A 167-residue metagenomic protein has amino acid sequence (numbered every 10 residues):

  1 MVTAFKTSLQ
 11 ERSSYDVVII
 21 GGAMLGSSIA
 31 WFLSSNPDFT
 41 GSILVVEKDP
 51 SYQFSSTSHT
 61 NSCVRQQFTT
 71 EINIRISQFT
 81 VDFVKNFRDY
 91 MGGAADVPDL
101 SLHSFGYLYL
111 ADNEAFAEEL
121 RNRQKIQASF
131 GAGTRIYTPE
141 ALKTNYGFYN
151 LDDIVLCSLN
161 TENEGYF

Functional and structural regions predicted by a protein language model:
M1-V17, F32-S42: Extreme N-terminal leader/targeting segments of oxidoreductases
I20, V46, L110-A111: Short hydrophobic segments within beta-strands
G21-A23, S27, K48: Glycine-rich Rossmann-fold phosphate-binding loop(s) that bind the pyrophosphate of adenine dinucleotide cofactors
S27-S34, I43, D82-D89: Short, well-ordered amphipathic alpha-helices
S34-T57: Glycine-rich FAD pyrophosphate-binding loop
N61-F148: Dinucleotide-binding Rossmann-like beta1-alpha1 core, especially the glycine-rich loop that anchors the ADP
L159-F167: Helical element adjacent to the flavin cofactor pocket in flavoenzyme catalytic cores
